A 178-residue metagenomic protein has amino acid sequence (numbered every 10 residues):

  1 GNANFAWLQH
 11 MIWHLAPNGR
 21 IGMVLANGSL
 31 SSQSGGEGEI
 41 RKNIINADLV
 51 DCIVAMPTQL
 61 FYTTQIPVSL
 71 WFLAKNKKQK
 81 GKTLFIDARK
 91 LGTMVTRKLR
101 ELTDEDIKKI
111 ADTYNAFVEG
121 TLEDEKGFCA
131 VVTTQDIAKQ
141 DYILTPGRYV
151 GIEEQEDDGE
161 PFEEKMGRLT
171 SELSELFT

Functional and structural regions predicted by a protein language model:
G1-T178: A conserved structural/catalytic subdomain of Rossmann-like adenosyl-cofactor enzymes
